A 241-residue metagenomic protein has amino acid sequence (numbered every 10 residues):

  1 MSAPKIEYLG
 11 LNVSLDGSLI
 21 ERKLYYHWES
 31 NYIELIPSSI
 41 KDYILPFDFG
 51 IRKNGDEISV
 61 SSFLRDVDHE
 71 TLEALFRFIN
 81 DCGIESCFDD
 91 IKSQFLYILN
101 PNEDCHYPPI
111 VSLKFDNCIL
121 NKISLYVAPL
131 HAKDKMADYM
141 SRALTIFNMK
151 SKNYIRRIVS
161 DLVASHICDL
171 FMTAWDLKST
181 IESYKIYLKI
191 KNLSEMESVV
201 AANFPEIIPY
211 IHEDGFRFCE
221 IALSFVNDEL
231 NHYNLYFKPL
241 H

Functional and structural regions predicted by a protein language model:
M1-H241: Structured alpha/beta or helical-core interaction and ligand-binding surfaces enriched in interleaved
